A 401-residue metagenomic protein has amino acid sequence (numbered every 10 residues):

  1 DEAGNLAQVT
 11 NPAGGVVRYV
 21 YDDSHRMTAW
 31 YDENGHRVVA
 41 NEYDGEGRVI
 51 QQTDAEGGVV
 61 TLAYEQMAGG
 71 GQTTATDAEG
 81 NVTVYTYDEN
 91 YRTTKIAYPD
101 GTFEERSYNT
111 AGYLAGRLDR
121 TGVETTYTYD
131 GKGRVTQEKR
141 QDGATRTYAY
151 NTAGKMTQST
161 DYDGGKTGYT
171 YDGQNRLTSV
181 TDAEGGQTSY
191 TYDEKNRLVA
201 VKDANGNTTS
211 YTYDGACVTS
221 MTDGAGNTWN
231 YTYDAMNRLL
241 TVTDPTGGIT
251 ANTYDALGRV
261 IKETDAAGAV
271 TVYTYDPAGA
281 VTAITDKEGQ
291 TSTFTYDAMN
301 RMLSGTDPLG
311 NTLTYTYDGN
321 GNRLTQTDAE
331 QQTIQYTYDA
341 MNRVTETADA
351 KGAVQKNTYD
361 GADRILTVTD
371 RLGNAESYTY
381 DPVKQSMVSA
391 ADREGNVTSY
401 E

Functional and structural regions predicted by a protein language model:
D1-E401: Extended charged/polar low-complexity repeat regions
